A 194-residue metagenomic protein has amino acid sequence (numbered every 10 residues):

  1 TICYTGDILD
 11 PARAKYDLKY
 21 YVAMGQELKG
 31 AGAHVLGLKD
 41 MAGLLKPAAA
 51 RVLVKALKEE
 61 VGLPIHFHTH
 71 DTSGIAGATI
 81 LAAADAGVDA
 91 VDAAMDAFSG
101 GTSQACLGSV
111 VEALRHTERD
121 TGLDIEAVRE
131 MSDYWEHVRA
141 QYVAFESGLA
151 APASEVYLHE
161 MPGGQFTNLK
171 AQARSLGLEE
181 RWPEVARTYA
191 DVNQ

Functional and structural regions predicted by a protein language model:
T1-Q194: Catalytic cores and adjacent flexible loops of soluble metabolic enzymes that perform enolate/carbanion chemistry on
